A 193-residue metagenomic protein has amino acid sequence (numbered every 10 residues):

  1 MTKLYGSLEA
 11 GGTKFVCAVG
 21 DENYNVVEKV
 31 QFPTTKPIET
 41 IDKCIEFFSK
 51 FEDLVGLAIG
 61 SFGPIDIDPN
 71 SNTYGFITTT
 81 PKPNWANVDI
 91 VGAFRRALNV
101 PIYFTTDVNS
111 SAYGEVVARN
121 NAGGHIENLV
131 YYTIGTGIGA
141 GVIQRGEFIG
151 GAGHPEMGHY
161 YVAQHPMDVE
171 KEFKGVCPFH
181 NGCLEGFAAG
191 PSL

Functional and structural regions predicted by a protein language model:
M1-V26, Y131-G146: Gly/Thr-rich phosphate-binding beta-strand-loop-beta motif of the actin/hexokinase/Hsp70
C17, F32, I59, L193: Residue-level signal for inorganic ion chemistry
N23-D53: N-terminal phosphate-binding loop and adjacent alpha-helix
E28-K29, Y103, A118-L193: Glycine/GP-enriched mid-protein hinge/lid loop-to-helix segment characteristic of carbohydrate kinases
T34-T35, G56, H154-G158: A short acidic/small-residue loop/turn micro-motif
P37, I65-N128, M167, K171: Glycine-rich phosphate-binding loop and adjoining helix at the ATP-binding site of ATP-dependent phosphoryl-transfer
D53-P64, I102-Y103: Short glycine-rich phosphate-binding loop at a beta-alpha junction
F62-I65, G135-G137: Short glycine-rich anion-binding loops that position phosphate/pyrophosphate groups of nucleotides and phosphorylated
